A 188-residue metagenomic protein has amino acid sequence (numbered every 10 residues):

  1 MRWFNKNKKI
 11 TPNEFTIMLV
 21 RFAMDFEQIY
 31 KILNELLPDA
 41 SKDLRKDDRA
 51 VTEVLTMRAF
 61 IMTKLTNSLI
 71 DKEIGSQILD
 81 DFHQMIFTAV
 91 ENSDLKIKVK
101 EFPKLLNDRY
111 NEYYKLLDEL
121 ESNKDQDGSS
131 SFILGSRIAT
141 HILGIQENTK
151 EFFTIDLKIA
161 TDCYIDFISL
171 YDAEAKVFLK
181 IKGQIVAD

Functional and structural regions predicted by a protein language model:
M1-D47: Short N-terminal edge-element motif at the start of the domain
V20, M24-E27, K31, A59-I70 (+4 more regions): Alpha-helical repeat scaffolds in large eukaryotic proteins
I29-G75: N-terminal interaction modules that seed assembly of large macromolecular complexes
A40, L44, K72, S76 (+3 more regions): Alpha-helical rod/repeat scaffolding segments in eukaryotic adaptors/tethers and long-chain four-helix cytokines
R45-K46, D80-S93, Y110-Y113: Eukaryote-specific, cytoplasm-facing alpha-helical/coiled-coil scaffolding segments in long proteins
E73-F87, K158-D162: Amphipathic alpha-helical scaffolding segments
E91-D188: Helix-driven interaction modules
